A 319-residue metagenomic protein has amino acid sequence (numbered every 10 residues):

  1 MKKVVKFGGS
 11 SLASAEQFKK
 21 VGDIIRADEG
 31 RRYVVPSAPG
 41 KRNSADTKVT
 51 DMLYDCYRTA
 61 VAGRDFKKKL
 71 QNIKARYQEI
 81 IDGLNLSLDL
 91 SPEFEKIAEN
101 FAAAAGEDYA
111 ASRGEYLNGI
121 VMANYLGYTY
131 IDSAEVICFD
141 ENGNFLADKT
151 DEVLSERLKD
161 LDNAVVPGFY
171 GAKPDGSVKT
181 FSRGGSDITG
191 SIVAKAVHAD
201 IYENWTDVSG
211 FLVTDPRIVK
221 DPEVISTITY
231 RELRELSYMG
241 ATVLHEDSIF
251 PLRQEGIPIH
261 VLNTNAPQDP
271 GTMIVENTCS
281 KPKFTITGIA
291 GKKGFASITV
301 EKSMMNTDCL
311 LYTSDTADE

Functional and structural regions predicted by a protein language model:
M1-I249: Nucleotide/pyrophosphate-binding catalytic subdomain
S37-K41, A266-G271: Terminal amphipathic helices with adjacent charged low-complexity linkers/tails
D89-L90, L244-D247, P258-P267, V300: Flexible, glycine/charged-enriched surface loops at secondary-structure junctions
Q268-F295: Long, charged amphipathic helices and adjacent flexible linkers at domain junctions
G294-K302: Short, hydrophobic beta-strand segments
E301-C309: Short, surface-exposed ligand-recognition loops at beta-strand->loop->(often short) alpha-helix junctions that present
Y312-E319: Conserved small/polar residues in nucleotide/adenosyl-binding loops
